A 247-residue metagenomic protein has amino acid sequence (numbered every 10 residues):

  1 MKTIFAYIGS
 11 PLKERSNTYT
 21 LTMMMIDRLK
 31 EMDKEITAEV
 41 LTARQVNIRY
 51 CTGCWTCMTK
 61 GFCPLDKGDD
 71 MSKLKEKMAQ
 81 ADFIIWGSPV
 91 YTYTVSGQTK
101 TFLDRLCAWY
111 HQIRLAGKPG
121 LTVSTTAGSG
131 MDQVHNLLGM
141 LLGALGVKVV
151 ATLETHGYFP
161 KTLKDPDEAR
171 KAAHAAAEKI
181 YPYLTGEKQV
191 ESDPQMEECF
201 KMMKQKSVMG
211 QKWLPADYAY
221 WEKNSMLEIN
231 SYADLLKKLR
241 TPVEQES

Functional and structural regions predicted by a protein language model:
M1-G87, Y93-T101, K171-Y181, G186-S247: N-terminal beta1-alpha1-beta2 submodule of the flavodoxin-like/Rossmannoid cofactor-binding fold
P11-E14, V90-T92, T126-S129, Y158-P160: Short histidine/acidic/glycine/proline-rich micro-motifs that form metal- and phosphate-coordinating active-site loops
I26-D27, C107, L142: Short amphipathic alpha-helical segments
T42-Q45, T155-F159: Short beta->alpha junction loops
G97, Y110, R114-H156: Short, glycine-/small-residue-rich phosphate/pyrophosphate-handling segment
K100-A108, N136-L137, D167-A169: Charged helix-capping and loop-helix junction motifs
S124-M131, T162-R170: Short, surface-exposed loop/turn motifs that are enriched in glycine and acidic residues and include a nearby proline
L141-Y158, K164-D167, K171-K188: A charged, well-structured terminal subsegment
